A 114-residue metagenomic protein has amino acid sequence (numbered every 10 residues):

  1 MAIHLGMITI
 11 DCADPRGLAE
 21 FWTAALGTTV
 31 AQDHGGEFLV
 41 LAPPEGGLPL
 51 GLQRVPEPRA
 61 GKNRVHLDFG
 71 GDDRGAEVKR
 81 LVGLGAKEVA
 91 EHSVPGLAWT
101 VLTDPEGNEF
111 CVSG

Functional and structural regions predicted by a protein language model:
M1-A19, V65: N-terminal beta-strand motif that seeds the catalytic metal site of vicinal oxygen chelate
A2-I10, A31-Q32, V40-P43, L48-Q53 (+1 more regions): Vicinal oxygen chelate
D11, F38, D68-G70: Catalytic beta/alpha-barrel core
D11, P56-A60: A solvent-exposed interaction/effector surface
D14-T29, E77, L81-G83: Amphipathic alpha-helical segments
G35, N63, G96: Exposed loop/turn and edge beta-strand positions of beta-sandwich/beta-sheet ligand-binding modules
P44-L48, P58-R59, D72-G75: Short, charged/polar surface micro-motifs in flexible loops or helix N-caps
G61-L81: Mid-chain, well-packed structural core segment of small domains
